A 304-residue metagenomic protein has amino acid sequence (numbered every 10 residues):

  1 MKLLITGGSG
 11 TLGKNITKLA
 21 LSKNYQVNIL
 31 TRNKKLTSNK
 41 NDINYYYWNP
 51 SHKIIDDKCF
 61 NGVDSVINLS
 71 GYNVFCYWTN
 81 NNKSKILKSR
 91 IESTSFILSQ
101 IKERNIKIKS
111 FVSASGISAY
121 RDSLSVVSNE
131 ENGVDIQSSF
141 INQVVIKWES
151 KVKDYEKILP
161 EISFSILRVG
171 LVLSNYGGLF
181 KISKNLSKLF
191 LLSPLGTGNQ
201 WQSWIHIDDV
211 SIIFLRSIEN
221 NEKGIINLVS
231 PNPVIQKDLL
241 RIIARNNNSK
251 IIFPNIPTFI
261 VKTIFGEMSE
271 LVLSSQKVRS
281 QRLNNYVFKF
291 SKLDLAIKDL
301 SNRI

Functional and structural regions predicted by a protein language model:
K2, N220-E267, S301-I304: Mid/C-terminal beta-alpha module of Rossmann-like enzyme folds, strongest in SDR-family dehydrogenases/epimerases
L3-K23: N-terminal Rossmann NAD(P)H-binding glycine-rich loop of SDR-like oxidoreductase domains
N44-S93: NAD(P)H-binding glycine-rich loop region in Rossmannoid oxidoreductase-like domains and their noncatalytic homologs
S95-Q137: Conserved Rossmann-fold NAD(P)-dependent oxidoreductase catalytic core, especially the SDR/UDP-sugar
Q137-I141, R168-G177, T197-I205: Glycine-rich "substrate-gating" loop/helix at the edge of Rossmann-like oxidoreductase active sites
K151-N175: Conserved beta-loop-beta element that borders a ligand/cofactor-binding pocket
K184-L192, Q200-V234: Alpha-helical substrate-binding/gating segment
E270-I304: C-terminal amphipathic/interface module of NAD(P)-dependent oxidoreductases and related NAD-binding regulators
